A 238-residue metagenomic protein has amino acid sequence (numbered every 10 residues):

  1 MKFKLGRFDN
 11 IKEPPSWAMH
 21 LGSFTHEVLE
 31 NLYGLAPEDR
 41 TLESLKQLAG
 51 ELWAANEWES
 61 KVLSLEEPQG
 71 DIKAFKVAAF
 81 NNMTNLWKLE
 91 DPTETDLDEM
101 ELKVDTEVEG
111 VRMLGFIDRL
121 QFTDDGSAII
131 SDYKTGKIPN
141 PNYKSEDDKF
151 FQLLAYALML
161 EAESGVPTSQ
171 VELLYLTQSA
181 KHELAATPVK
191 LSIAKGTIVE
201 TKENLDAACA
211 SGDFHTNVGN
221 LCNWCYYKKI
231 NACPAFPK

Functional and structural regions predicted by a protein language model:
M1-A36, R40, S44: Charged, glycine-rich intrinsically disordered N-terminal tails and low-complexity linkers that flank
M1-L5, S127-K134, V199: Active-site-adjacent bridging/hinge elements
P14-G22, L65-K73, H215: Conserved phosphate/pyrophosphate-binding and hydrolysis machinery centered on Walker-type P-loop NTPases, extending
S16-H20, Y143-F151, I193: Short alpha-helix boundary/capping segments
F24-E27, F151-M159: Short amphipathic alpha-helical face segments that pack within enzyme cores and frequently flank/anchor catalytic
V28-M100: A non-catalytic, helix-rich entry segment at domain boundaries
E43, E146, A157-K238: Metal-dependent nuclease catalytic regions and adjoining charged, substrate-binding loops involved in nucleic-acid end
E99-A155: Non-catalytic protein-protein interaction segments used by genome-maintenance enzymes to assemble and couple activities
